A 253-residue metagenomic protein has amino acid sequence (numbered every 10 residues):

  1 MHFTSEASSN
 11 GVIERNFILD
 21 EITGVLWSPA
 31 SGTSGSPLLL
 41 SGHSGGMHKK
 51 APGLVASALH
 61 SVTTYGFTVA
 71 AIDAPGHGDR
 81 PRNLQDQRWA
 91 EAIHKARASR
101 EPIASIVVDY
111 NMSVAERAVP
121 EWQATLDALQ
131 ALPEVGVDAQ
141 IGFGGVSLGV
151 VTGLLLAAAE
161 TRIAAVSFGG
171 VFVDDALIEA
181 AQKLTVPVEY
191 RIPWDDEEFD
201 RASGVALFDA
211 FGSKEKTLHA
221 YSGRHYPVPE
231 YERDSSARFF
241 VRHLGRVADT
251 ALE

Functional and structural regions predicted by a protein language model:
M1-S34: N-terminal cap/lid segment of alpha/beta-hydrolase-fold proteins
S34-S44: Short beta-strand element of the alpha/beta-hydrolase
S44-E134: Serine-hydrolase catalytic machinery in alpha/beta-hydrolase-like enzymes
L54-V55, L156, V186, D200-D209: Short alpha-helix in the alpha/beta-hydrolase fold that links the catalytic acid
P120-K183: Primarily recognizes the serine-hydrolase "nucleophile elbow" in alpha/beta-hydrolase and SGNH/GDSL folds
L184, Y190-I192: Short beta-strand/loop motif that positions the catalytic acidic residue of the alpha/beta-hydrolase fold
W194-F199, Y226-P227: Acidic catalytic loop of the alpha/beta-hydrolase fold
S213-E253: C-terminal catalytic histidine-bearing segment of alpha/beta-hydrolase fold enzymes
